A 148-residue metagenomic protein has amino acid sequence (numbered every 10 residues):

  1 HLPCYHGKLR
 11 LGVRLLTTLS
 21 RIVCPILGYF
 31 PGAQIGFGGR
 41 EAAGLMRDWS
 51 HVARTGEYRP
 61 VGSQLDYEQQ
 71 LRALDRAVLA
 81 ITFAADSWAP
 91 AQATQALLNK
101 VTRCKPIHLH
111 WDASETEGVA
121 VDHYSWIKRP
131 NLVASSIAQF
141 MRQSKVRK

Functional and structural regions predicted by a protein language model:
H1-E57: Alpha/beta-hydrolase-fold enzymes
V52-Q70: Active-site nucleophile elbow and catalytic-triad environment of alpha/beta-hydrolase enzymes
L74, A80-T82: Short beta-strand/loop motif that positions the catalytic acidic residue of the alpha/beta-hydrolase fold
R76, P90-K100: Short alpha-helix in the alpha/beta-hydrolase fold that links the catalytic acid
A85-A89: Acidic catalytic loop of the alpha/beta-hydrolase fold
H110-K148: Catalytic active-site module of serine/aspartate enzymes centered on a nucleophile-bearing elbow/loop
